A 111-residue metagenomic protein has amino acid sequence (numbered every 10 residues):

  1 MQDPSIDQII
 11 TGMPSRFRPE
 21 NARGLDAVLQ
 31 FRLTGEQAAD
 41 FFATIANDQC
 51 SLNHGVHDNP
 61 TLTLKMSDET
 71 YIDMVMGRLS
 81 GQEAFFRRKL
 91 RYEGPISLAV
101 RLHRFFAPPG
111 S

Functional and structural regions predicted by a protein language model:
M1-S111: Feature captures hydrophobic
